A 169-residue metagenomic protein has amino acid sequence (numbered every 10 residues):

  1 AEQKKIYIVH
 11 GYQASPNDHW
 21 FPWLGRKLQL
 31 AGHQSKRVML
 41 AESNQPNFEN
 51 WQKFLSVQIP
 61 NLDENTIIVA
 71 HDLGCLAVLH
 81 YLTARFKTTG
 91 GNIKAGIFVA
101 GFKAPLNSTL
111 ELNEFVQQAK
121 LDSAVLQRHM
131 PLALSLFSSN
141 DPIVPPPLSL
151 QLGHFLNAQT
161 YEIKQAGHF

Functional and structural regions predicted by a protein language model:
E2-E64: Active-site catalytic motif of lipid deacylating hydrolases and related acyltransferases
G11, L40-S43, G96-L106: Active-site nucleophile loop of the alpha/beta-hydrolase fold
Y12, S139-D141, K164-G167: Acidic beta-to-alpha connecting loop that harbors the catalytic carboxylate
H33-K36, L150, H154-F169: Catalytic histidine neighborhood in serine/cysteine hydrolases with alpha/beta-hydrolase-type architecture
I68-L79: Gly/Ala-rich beta-loop-alpha elbow adjacent to hydrolase catalytic centers
H80-A95, A104: Conserved hydrolase catalytic core segment
H129-M130, L134-F137, D141: Short beta-strand/loop motif that positions the catalytic acidic residue of the alpha/beta-hydrolase fold
P142-L148: Conserved alpha/beta-hydrolase "acid-adjacent" motif
